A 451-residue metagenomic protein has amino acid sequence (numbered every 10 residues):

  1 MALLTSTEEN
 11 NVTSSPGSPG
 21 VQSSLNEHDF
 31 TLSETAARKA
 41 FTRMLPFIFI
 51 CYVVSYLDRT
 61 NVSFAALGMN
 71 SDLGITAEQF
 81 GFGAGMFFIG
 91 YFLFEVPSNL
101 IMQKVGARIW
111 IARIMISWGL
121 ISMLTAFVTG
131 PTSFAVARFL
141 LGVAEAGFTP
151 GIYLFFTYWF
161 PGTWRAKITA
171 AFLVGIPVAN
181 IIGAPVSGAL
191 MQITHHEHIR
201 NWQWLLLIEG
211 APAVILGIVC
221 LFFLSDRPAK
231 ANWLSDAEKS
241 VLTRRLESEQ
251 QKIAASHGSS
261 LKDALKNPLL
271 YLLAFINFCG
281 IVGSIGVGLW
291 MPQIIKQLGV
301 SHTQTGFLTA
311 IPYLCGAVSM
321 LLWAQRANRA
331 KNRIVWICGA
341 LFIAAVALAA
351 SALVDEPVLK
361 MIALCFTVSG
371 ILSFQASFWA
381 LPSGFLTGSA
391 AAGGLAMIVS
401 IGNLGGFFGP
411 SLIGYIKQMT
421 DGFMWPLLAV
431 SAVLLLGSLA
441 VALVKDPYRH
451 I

Functional and structural regions predicted by a protein language model:
V62-S63, K262-M320, Q375, W379 (+1 more regions): Extracytoplasmic gate region of multi-pass secondary transporters
G74, G106, F127-S133, A144 (+4 more regions): Helix-breaking motifs and short loop linkers at transmembrane-helix boundaries and internal kinks in secondary membrane
L93-T132: Conserved MFS/SLC helix-loop-helix module at the cytosolic interface between two early adjacent transmembrane helices
Q103-M115, N328-L341: Cytoplasmic membrane-interface "Motif A"-like loop-to-helix N-cap segments of 12-TM Major Facilitator Superfamily
A137-V174: Cytoplasmic helix-loop-helix junction between adjacent transmembrane helices in 12-TM secondary transporters
K167-M191, P212-A213, V399-G409: Glycine-rich segments within core transmembrane alpha-helices of 12-TM secondary carriers
K331-L381: C-terminal transmembrane helical hairpin of 12-TM major facilitator-type secondary transporters
F385-G422: A late C-terminal transmembrane helix in Major Facilitator Superfamily
